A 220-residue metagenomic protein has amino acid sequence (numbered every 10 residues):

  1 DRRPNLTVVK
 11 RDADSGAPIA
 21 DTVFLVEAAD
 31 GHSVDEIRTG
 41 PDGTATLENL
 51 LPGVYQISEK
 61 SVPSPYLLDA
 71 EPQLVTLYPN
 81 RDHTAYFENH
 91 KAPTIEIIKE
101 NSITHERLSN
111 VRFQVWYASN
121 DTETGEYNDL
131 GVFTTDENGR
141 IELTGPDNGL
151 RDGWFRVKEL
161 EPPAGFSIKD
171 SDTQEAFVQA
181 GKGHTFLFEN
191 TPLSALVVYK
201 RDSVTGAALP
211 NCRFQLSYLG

Functional and structural regions predicted by a protein language model:
D1-G220: Solvent-exposed loop/turn and edge beta-strand elements of beta-rich ligand-binding domains
